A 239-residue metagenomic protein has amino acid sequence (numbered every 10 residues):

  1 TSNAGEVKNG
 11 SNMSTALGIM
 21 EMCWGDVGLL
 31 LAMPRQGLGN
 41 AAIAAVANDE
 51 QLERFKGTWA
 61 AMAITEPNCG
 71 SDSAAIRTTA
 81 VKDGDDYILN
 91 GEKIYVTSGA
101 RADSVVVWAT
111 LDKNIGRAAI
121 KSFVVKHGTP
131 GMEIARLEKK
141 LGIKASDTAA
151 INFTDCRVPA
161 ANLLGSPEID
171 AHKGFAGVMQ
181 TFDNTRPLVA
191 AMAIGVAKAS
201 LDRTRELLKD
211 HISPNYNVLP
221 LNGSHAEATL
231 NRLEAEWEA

Functional and structural regions predicted by a protein language model:
T1-G57, S98-S104, G116: Internal helix-loop-helix
I19-C23, A109, V125-P130, D155-R157: Short Ser/Thr-interspersed hydrophobic loop/turn segments at strand-loop and sheet-helix junctions that line or gate
V27, C69, I94-A100, I143 (+1 more regions): Glycine-rich phosphate/pyrophosphate-binding beta-alpha loops
G57-E66: A short, Trp-centered hydrophobic/proline-enriched beta-strand micro-motif
T58, A74-I76, R101-D103, A119 (+4 more regions): A generic structural signal for well-ordered coil/turn residues at beta-strand boundaries that shape enzyme active-site
A80-V81: A structural signal for short hydrophobic beta-strand segments in well-ordered beta-sheet cores
D86, N90-I134: A short core secondary-structure module
E133-E238: Glycine-rich beta->alpha junctions and the first turn(s) of the following alpha-helix
